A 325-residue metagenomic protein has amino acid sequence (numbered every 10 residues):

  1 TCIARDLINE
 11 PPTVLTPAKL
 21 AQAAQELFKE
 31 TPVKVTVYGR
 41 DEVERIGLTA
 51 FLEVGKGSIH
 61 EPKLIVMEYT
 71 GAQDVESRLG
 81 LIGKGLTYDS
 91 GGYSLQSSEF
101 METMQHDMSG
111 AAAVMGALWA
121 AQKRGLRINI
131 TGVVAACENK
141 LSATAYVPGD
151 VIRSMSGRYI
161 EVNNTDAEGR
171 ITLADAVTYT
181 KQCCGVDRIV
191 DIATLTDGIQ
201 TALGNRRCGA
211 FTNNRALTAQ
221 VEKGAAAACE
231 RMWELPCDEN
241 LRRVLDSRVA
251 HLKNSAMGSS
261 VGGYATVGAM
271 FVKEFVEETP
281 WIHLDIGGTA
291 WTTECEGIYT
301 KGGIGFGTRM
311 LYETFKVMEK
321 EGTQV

Functional and structural regions predicted by a protein language model:
T1-T31: Phosphate/ribose-phosphate-bearing ligand recognition and processing surfaces, centered on ADP-ribose/NAD(+/P+) systems
A21-V325: A generic structural signal for tightly packed, nonpolar segments enriched in small/aliphatic residues
